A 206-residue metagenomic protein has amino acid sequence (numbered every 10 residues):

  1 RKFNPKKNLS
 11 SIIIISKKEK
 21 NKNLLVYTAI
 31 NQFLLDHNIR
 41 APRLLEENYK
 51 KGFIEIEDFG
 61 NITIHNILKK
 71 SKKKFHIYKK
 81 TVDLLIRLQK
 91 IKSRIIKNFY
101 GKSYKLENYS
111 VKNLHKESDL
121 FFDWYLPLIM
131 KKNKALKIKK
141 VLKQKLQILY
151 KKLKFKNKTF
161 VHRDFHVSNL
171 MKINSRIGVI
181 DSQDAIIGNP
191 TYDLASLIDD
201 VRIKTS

Functional and structural regions predicted by a protein language model:
K2-K116, K154: ATP-binding pocket architecture of kinase catalytic cores
E19, D184-A185, D200-T205: Short, contiguous acidic/charged loop-to-helix segments that flank catalytic cores in large enzymes
G60, V167, D184-I186: Short, glycine/acidic-enriched loop or turn micro-motifs at the edges of active sites
S93-E107, K112-N113, E117-F160: An alpha-helical support segment within catalytic cores of ATP-dependent transferases
D119-I129, P190-S206: Active-site activation/catalytic loop segments of kinase-like enzymes and analogous catalytic loops in related
V161, G178-S182, Y192-A195: Activation loop entry of protein kinases
D164, N169, D181: Conserved catalytic-loop position in the HRD/HxD motif
K172-S175: Activation-loop N-terminal segment of eukaryotic-like protein kinases
